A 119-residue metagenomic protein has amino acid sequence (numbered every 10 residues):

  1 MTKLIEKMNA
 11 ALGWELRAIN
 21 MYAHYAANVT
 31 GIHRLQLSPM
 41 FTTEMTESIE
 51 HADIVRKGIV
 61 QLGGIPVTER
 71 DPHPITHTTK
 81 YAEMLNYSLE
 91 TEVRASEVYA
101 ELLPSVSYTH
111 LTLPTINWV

Functional and structural regions predicted by a protein language model:
M1-K7, R70-T91: Acidic/His metal-coordination segments adjacent to aromatic residues that form catalytic metal sites in metalloenzymes
K7, A11, I19-A23, S88 (+1 more regions): A structural feature that tracks compact, well-ordered secondary-structure segments with a strong bias toward
N9-L16, T42-D53, N86, E90-V93: Generic structural signal for well-ordered, non-transmembrane alpha-helical segments in soluble/cytosolic regions
A26-H33, L103-V106: Secondary-structure edge/capping motif, primarily at the C-terminal ends of alpha-helices and the immediately following
T30-E69: Conserved alpha-helical segments that form or flank metal/cofactor-binding pockets of metalloenzymes
D53-P66, A82, N86, V93 (+2 more regions): Amphipathic alpha-helical hairpins/coiled-coils and adjacent low-complexity
T109-T115: Conserved small/polar residues in nucleotide/adenosyl-binding loops
